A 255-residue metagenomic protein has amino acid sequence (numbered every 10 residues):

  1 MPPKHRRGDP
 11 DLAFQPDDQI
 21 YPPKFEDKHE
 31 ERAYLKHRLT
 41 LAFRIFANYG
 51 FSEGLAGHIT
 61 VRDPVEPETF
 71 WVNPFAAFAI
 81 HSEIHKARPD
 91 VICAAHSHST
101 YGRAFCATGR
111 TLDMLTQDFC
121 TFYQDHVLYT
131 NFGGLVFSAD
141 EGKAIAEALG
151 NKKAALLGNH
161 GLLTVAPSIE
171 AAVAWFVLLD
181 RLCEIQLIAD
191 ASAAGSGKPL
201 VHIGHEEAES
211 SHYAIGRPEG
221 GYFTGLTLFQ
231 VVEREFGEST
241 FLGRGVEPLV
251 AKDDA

Functional and structural regions predicted by a protein language model:
P2-A33, L39-A42, K153-L156, L162-A255: A conserved C-terminal secondary-structure "cap"
P3, D18-A76: N-terminal low-complexity or amphipathic/hydrophobic leaders
F43-F46, G50, R88-P89, G109 (+3 more regions): Structural signal for hydrophobic packing residues in well-ordered secondary-structure cores of soluble enzyme domains
F51-G54, R62-V65, H85-R88, C120-T121 (+2 more regions): Solvent-exposed alpha-helices and their adjacent loops that cap or buttress functional pockets in soluble metabolic
D63-E68, T108, A166-P167: Short acidic-glycine loop/turn motifs at beta-strand connectors
P74, C106-G109, P167-I169, V177: Short acidic, glycine/serine/threonine-rich loops at helix termini
A76-G102, A139-N151, H160: Short HxH-centered metal-ligating active-site micro-motif
S97-E141: Class I SAM-dependent methyltransferase SAM-binding "motif I" and its flanking Rossmann-like core
